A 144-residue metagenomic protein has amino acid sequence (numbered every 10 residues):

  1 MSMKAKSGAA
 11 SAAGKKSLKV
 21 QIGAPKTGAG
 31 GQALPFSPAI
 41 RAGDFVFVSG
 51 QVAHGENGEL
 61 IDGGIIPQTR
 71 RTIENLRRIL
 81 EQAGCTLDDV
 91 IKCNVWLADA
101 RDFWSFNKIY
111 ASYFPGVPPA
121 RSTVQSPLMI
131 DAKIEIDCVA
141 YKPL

Functional and structural regions predicted by a protein language model:
M1-E74, R78-I91, L97-L144: N-terminal presequence-like segments and the immediate start of the first folded domain
